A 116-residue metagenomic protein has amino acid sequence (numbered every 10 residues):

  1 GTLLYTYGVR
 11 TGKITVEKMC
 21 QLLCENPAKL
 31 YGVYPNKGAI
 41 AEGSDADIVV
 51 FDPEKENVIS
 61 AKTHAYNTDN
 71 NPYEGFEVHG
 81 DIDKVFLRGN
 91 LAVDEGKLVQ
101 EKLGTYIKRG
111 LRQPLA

Functional and structural regions predicted by a protein language model:
G1-K55: His/Asp/Glu-enriched, well-ordered alpha-helical/loop segment that forms or immediately abuts the divalent-metal
V9-T11, P35, N70, E77 (+1 more regions): Generic alpha-helical secondary structure signal
E17-C20, P27, I59-T68, R112: Residue-level signal for well-ordered alpha-helical segments
G38-E42, T63, P114: Juxtamembrane/interface motifs at transmembrane-helix termini
D45-K97, K102-I107: C-terminal cap of metal-dependent C-N hydrolases
I107-A116: Short, solvent-exposed cationic patches
